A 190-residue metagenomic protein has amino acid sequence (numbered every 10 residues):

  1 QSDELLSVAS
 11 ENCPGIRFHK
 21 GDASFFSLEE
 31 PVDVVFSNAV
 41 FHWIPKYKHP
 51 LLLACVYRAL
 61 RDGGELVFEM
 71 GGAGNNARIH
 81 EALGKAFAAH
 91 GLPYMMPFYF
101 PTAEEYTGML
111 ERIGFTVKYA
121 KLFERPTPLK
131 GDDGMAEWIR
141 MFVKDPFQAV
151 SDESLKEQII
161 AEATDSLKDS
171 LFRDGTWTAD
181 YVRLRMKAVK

Functional and structural regions predicted by a protein language model:
Q1-L28, V34, L51: Class I SAM-dependent methyltransferase SAM/SAH-binding core
R17, T116-Y119: Conserved beta-strand segments of alpha/beta enzyme cores
D33-K48, M70: A short SAM/SAH-binding and catalytic strip from SAM-dependent methyltransferases
P50-E65: A short glycine-rich, Lys/Arg-flanked "PGG" loop and its adjoining helix->strand segment in the class I
E65-L92: Conserved class I S-adenosyl-L-methionine
F98-I113: Short alpha-helix
I113-F115, E137-F142, Y181-K190: Core SAM-dependent methyltransferase catalytic element
K118-R173: C-terminal helical/coil "lid" or tail adjacent to the Rossmann-like core of SAM-dependent
